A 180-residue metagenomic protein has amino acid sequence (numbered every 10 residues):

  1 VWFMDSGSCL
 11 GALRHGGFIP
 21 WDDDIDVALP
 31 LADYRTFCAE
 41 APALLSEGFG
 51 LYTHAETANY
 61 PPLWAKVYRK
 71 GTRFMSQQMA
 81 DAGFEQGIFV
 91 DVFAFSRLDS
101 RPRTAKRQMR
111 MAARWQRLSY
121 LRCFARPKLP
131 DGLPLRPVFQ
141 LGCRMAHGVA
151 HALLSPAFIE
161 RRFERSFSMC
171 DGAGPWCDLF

Functional and structural regions predicted by a protein language model:
V1, A41-S100, L118-F180: Conserved catalytic core of two-metal-ion nucleotidyltransferases
V1-I25, L29, Y34-R35: Active-site nucleotide-donor binding segment shared across nucleotidyl transfer reactions
R97, M109-W115: Aromatic- and glycine-enriched beta-alpha-beta binding-site module
R101-Q108: A short secondary-structure junction signal
